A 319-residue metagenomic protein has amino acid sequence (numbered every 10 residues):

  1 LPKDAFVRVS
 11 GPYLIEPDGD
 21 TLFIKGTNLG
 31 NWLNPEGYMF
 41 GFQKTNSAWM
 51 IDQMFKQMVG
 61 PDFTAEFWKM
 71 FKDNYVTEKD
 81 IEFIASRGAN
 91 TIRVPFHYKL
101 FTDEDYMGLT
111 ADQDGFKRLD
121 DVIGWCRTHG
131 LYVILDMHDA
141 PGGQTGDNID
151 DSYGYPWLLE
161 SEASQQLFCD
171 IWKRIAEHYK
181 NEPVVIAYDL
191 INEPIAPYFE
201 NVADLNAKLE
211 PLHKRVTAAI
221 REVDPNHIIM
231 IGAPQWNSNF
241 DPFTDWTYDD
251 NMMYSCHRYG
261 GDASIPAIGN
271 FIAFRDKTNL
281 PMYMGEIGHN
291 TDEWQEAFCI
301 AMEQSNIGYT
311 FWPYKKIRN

Functional and structural regions predicted by a protein language model:
L1-A89: N-terminal carbohydrate-binding accessory modules
D4-F6, Q166-K316: Extracellular glycoside hydrolase catalytic/binding regions
V7, D62-I92, L100-L190, L212-A219: An active-site-proximal structural segment forming one wall of the substrate-binding cleft that immediately precedes
N31-L33, Y98-T102, P141, P194 (+3 more regions): Feature marks short, surface-exposed loop/turn motifs that line or immediately flank catalytic pockets and channel
P35, T102-E104, G143, Y198 (+1 more regions): Gram-negative outer-membrane beta-barrel proteins
K56-K69, E78-L109, W246-D262, I268-D292: Long, low-complexity, intrinsically disordered polar/charged segments
P95-Y98, M137-T145, I191-N192, A233-W236 (+1 more regions): Short, solvent-exposed turn/loop segments enriched in Gly/Ser/Thr/Pro and often Arg
